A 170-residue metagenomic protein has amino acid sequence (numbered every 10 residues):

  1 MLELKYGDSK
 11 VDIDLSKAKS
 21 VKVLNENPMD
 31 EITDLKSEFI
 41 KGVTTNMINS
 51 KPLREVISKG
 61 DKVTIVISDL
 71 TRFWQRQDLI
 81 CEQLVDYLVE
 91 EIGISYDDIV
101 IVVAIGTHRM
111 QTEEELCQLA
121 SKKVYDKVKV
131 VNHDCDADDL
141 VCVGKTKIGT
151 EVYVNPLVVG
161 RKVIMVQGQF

Functional and structural regions predicted by a protein language model:
M1-V43: N-terminal amphipathic/basic leader segments beginning at the initiator methionine
T45-K51, Q83-Y87, K147-L157: Short alpha-helical segments and helix-capping/turn motifs at coil-helix boundaries
I48-T64, I92-Y96: Glycine-rich phosphate/diphosphate-binding loops that line cofactor/substrate pockets in enzymes
I65, I101-V103, V166: Structural beta-sheet core signal
D69-T71, Q169-F170: Short glycine-rich anion-binding loops that position phosphate/pyrophosphate groups of nucleotides and phosphorylated
F73-I94: Histidine-anchored nucleotide/phosphate-binding helix
Y96-G106: Short internal beta-strands
M110-F170: An acidic, phosphate/nucleotide-engaging active-site surface
